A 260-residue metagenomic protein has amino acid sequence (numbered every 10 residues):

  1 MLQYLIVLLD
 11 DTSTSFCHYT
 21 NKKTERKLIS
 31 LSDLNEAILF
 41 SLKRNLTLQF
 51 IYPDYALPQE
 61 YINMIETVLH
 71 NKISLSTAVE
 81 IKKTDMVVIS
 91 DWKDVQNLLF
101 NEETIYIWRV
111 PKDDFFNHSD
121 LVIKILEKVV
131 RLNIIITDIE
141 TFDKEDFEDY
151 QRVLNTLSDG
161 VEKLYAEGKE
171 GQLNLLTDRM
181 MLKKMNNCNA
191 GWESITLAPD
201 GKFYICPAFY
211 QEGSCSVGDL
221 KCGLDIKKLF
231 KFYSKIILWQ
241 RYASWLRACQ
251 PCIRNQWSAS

Functional and structural regions predicted by a protein language model:
M1-T84: Conserved alpha-helical substructure of the radical SAM core
L2-Y4, Q172-T177, E193, L229-R241: Short, intrinsically disordered, charge-biased short linear motifs at domain edges
I6, E25, S30-L31, L197-A198 (+2 more regions): Extracellular/mature segments of secreted proteins
D10, T14, M185, L246: Residues immediately within or flanking Cys/His clusters that coordinate Zn2+ in small zinc-binding modules
H18-N21, P207, I253: Cys/His-coordinated zinc-binding microdomains
K27, M86-P199, A208-G213: Radical SAM enzyme [4Fe-4S]-AdoMet core and its adjacent flexible, acidic and glycine-rich loops/tails across
Y210-S260: Flexible mid-to-C-terminal extensions adjoining Fe-S/redox cofactors in radical SAM and related proteins
